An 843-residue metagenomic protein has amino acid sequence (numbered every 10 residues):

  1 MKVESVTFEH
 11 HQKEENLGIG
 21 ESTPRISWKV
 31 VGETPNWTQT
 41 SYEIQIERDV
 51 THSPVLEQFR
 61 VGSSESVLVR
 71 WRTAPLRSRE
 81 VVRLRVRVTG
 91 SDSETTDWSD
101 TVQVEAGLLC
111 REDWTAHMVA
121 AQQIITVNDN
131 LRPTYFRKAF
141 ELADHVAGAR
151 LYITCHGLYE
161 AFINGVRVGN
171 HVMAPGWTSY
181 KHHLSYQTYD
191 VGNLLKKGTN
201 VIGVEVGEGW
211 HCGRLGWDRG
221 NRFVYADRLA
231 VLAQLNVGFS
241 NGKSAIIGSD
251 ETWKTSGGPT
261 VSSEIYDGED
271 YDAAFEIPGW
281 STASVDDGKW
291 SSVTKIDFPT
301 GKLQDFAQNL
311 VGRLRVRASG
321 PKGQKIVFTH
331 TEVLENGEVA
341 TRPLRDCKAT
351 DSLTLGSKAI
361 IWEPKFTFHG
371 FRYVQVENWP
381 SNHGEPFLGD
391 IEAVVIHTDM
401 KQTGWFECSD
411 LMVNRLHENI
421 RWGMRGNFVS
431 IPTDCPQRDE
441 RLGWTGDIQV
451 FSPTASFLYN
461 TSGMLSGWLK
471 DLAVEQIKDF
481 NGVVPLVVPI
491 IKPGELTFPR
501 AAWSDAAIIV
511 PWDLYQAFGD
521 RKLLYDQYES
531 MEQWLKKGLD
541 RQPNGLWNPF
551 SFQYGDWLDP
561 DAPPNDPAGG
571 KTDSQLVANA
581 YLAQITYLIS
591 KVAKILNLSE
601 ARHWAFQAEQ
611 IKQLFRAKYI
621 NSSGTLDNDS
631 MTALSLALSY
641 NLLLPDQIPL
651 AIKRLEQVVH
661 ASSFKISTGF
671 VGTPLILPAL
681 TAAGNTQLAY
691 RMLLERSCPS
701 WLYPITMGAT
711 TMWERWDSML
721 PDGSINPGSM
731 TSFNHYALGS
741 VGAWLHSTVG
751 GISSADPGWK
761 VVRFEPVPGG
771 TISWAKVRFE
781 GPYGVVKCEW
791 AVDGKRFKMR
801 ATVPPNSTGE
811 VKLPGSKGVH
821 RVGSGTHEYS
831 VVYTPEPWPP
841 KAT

Functional and structural regions predicted by a protein language model:
M1-R438, G446, G463-S466, D479-N481 (+4 more regions): Extracellular/oxidizing-compartment recognition motifs
I124-L131, V168, G176-Y180, D190-G192 (+16 more regions): Alpha-helix capping and helix-loop boundary segments enriched in small/acidic/polar residues
A149-I153, I163, G312-E332, E363 (+6 more regions): Alpha-helical support elements that line or immediately flank enzyme active sites and cofactor-binding pockets
L158, D250-T252, S256, S381-N419 (+9 more regions): Active-site acid/base region of carbohydrate-active enzymes
Y159, V168-N170, A174-P175, L472 (+5 more regions): Active/binding-pocket-proximal capping segment
I202, D272, D439-T445, Q449-V450 (+8 more regions): C-terminal capping/lid segments that line or modulate ligand- or cofactor-binding pockets
N221-F223, D227-Q234, I247-W280, S284 (+3 more regions): Non-catalytic C-terminal accessory modules of carbohydrate-active enzymes
Q575-S599, A608, A683-L688, T802: Extended amphipathic alpha-helical segments enriched in small hydrophobics
